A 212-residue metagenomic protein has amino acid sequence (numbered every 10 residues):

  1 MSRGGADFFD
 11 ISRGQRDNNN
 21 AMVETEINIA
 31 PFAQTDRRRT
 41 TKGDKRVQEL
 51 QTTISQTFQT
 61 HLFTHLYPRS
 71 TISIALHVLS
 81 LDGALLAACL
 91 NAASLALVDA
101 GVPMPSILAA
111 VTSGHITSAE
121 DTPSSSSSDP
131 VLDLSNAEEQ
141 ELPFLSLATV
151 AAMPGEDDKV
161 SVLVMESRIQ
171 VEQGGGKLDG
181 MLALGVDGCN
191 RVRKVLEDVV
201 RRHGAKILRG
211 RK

Functional and structural regions predicted by a protein language model:
M1-K212: Polyanion-binding surfaces on beta-sheet-dominated domains and ring/shell assemblies
